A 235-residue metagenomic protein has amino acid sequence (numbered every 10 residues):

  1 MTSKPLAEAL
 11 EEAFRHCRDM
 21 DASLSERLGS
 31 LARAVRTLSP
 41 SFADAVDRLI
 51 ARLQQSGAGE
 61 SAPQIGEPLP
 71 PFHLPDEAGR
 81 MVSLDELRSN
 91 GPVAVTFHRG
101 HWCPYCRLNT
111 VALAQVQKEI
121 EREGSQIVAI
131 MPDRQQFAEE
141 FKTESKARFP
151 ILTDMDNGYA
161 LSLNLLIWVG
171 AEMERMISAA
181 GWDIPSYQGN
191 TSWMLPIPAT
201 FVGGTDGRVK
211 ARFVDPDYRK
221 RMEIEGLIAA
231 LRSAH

Functional and structural regions predicted by a protein language model:
M1-N90, R122, S192-H235: Non-globular targeting/processing and membrane-anchoring segments
L84-L113: Short active-site neighborhood of thiol/selenol oxidoreductases, capturing the structured segment around
C103, Q135, R221: Loop/helix-junction capping segments adjacent to catalytic residues or to phosphate/diphosphate-binding pockets
N109-S162: Structural microenvironment flanking redox-active thiols in thiol-disulfide oxidoreductases
D154-K220: Thiol/selenol-based redox catalytic cores and closely related redox-interacting motifs
